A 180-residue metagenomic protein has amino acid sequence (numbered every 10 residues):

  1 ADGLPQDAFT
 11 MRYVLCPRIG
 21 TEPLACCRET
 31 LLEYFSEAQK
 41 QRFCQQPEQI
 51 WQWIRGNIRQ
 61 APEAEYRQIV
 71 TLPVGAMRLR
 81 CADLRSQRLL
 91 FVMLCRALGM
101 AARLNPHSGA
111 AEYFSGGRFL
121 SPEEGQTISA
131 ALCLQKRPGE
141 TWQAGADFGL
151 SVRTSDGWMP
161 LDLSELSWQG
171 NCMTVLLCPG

Functional and structural regions predicted by a protein language model:
A1-E33, A146-G180: Intrinsic disorder/low-complexity detector
A1-L79, D83, L89: Secondary-structure boundary elements
A64-A146, S151-R153, P160-L166, T174-G180: Hydrophobic/aromatic-rich core segments of domains that either
